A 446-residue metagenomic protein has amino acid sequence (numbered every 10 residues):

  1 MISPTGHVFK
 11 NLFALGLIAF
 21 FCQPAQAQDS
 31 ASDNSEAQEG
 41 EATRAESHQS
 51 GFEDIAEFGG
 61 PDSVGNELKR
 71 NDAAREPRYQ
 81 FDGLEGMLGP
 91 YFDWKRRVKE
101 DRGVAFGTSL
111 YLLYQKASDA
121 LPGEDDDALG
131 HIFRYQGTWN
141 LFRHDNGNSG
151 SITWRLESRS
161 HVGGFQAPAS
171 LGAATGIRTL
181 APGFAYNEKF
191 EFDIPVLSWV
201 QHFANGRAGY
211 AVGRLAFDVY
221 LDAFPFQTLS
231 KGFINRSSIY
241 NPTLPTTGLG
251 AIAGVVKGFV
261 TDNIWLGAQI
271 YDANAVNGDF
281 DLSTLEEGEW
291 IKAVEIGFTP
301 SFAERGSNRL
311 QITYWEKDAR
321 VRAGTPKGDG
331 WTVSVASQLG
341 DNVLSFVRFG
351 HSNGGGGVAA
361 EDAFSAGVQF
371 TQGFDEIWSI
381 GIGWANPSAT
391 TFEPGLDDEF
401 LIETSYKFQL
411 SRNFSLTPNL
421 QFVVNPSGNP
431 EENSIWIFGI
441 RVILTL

Functional and structural regions predicted by a protein language model:
A25-A117, N140-F142, N146: N-terminal periplasmic/intermembrane-space "pro-region" immediately following the signal or transit peptide
D29-S30, G83-F106, T138-I152, A204-R207 (+5 more regions): Short loop/turn motifs that connect adjacent beta-strands in outer-membrane beta-barrel proteins
R96, Q136-T138, S198-V200, V255-K257 (+5 more regions): Outer-membrane beta-barrel architecture
T108-Y114, I152-S158, Y210-R214, L266-D272 (+6 more regions): Transmembrane beta-barrel strands of outer-membrane/channel proteins
L113-D119, R159-G163, F217-V219, S237-I239 (+5 more regions): Sequence/structural signature of outer-membrane beta-barrel proteins
F165-S198, N205-E295, G381: Surface-exposed coil loops of outer-membrane beta-barrel proteins
V294-T390, T404: Detector for outer-membrane/organellar transmembrane beta-barrel domains, recognizing the amphipathic beta-strand
S434-L446: Outer-membrane beta-barrel "beta-signal"
